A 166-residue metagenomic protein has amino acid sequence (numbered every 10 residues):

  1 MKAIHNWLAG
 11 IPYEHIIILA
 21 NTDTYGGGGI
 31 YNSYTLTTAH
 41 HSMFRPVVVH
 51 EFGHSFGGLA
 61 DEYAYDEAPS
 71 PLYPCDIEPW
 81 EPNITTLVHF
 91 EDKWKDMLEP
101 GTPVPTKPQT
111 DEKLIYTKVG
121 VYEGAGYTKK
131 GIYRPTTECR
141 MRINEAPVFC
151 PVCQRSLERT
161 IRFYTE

Functional and structural regions predicted by a protein language model:
M1-E67: Active-site-proximal segment of zinc-dependent metalloprotease catalytic domains
Y63-E166: Replace "(M1/M4/M9/M12/WLM)" with "(e.g., M1/M4/M8/M9/M12/M26/WLM)" and add "not limited to" to clarify scope
